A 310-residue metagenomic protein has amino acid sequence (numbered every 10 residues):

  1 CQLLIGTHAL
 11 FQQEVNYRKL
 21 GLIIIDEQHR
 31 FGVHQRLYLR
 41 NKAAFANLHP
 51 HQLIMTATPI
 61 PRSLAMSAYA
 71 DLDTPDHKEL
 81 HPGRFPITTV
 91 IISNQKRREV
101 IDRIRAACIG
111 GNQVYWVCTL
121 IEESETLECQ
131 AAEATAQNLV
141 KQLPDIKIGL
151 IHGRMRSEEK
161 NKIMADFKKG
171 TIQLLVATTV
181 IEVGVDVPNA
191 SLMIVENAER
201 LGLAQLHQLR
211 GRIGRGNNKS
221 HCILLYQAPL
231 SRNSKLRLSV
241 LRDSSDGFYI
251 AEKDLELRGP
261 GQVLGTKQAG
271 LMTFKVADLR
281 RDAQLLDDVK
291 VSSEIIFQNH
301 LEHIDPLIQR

Functional and structural regions predicted by a protein language model:
C1-S239, N299-E302: Inter-lobe coupling/hinge segments of SF2-like helicase ATPases
N217, P229-R310: C-terminal accessory region of SF2 helicases/translocases
